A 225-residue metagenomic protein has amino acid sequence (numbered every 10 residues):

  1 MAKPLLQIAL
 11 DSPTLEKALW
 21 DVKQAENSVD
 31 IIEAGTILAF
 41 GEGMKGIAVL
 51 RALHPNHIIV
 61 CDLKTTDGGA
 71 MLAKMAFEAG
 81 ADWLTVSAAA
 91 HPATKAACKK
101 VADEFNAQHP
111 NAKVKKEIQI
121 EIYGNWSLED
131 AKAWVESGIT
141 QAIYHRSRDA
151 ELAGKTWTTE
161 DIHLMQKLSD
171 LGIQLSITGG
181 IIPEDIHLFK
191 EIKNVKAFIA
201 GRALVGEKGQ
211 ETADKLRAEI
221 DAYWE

Functional and structural regions predicted by a protein language model:
M1-M71, E78, K208-E211: Conserved N-terminal beta1-alpha1 strand-loop-helix module at the mouth
P4-L10, I32-A34, I59-L63, L84-V86 (+4 more regions): Hydrophobic faces of well-ordered beta-strands that scaffold small-molecule active sites in alpha/beta enzyme cores
P13, I37, K64-T65, A88-H91 (+4 more regions): Short, ordered loop/turn segments at secondary-structure junctions
A25, F77, V135, K190-E191: Non-catalytic positions within long, well-ordered alpha-helices that form the structural scaffold/packing of enzyme
V29, A81, I139, N194-V195: A structural motif
G68-L171: Conserved anion-binding
C98, T158, E191, G201-E225: C-terminal helical cap(s) of enzyme catalytic domains, especially alpha/beta-barrels
T158-E191, A197-I199, A203: A C-terminal functional module that forms or caps the active site or interfaces directly with catalytic machinery
